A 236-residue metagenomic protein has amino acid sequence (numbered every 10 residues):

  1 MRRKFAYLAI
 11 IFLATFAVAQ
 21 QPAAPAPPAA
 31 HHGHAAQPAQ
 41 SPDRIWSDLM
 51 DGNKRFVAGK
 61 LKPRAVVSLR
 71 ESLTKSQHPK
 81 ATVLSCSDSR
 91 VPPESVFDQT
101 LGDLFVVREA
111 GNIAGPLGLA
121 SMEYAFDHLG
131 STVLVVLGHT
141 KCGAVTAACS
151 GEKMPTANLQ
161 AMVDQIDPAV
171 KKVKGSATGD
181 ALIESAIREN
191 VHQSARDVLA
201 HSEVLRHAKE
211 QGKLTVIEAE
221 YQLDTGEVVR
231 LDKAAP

Functional and structural regions predicted by a protein language model:
M1-K4: Positively charged n-region of N-terminal signal peptides that target proteins for export
Y7-F16: Bacterial N-terminal signal peptides
Q21-H78, G102, G111-L129, T146-P236: Divalent-metal-activated hydrolytic enzyme cores
L84-C86, R108, V135-H139, I217-Q222: Short beta-strand segments
L84-S121: Active-site cofactor/substrate anionic-group-binding motifs, chiefly glycine- and Lys/Arg-rich phosphate-binding loops
R90, C142-V145: Short, active-site-adjacent cap segments at secondary-structure transitions
T132: Short acidic/polar active-site loop segments enriched in Thr and Asp
